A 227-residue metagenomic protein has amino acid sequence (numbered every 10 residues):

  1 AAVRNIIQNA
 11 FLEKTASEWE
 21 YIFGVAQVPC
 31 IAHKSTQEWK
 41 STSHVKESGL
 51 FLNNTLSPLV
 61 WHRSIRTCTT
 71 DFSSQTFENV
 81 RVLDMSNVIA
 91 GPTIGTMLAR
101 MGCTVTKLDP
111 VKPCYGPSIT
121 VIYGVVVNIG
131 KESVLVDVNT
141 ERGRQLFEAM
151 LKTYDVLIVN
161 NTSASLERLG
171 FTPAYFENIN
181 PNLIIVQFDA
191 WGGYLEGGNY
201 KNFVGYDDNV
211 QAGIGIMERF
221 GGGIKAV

Functional and structural regions predicted by a protein language model:
A1, M97-M101, E167-V227: Active-site-adjacent "lid/gating" segments in soluble enzymes
A1-C114, E148, T153-V156, N160 (+2 more regions): Acyl-CoA thioester-binding alpha/beta core of soluble enzymes
V45, K131, D207-N209: Structural signal for hydrophobic
S86, D137-V138, N160-N161, G213: Glycine-rich, N-terminal phosphate-binding loop of Rossmann-like dinucleotide-binding domains
I89, K112, R142, A164-L166 (+2 more regions): Glycine-rich nucleotide phosphate-binding loop and flanking beta-alpha elements of Rossmann-like dinucleotide-binding
R100-C103, K107-V134: Glycine-rich phosphate-binding loop and adjoining beta1-alpha1-beta2 segment of Rossmann-like nucleotide-binding folds
V127, R144, E148-K152, F203: A short, aliphatic-rich alpha-helical micro-motif
R144, N161-T172: Glycine/threonine-rich flexible loop motifs
